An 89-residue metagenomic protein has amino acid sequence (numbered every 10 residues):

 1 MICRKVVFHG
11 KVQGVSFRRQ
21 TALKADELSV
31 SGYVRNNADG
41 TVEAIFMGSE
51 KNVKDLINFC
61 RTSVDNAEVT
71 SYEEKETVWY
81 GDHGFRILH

Functional and structural regions predicted by a protein language model:
M1-H89: Intrinsically disordered, low-complexity, mixed-charge
